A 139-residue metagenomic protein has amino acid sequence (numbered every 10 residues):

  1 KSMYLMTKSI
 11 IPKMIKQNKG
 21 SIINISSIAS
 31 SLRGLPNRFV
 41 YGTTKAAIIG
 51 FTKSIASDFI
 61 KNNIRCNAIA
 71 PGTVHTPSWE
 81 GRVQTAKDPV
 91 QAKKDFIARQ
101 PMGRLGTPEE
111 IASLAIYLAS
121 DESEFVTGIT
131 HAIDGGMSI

Functional and structural regions predicted by a protein language model:
S2, F39-A47: The catalytic Tyr-X3-Lys active-site helix of short-chain dehydrogenase/reductase
T7, T44, T52: Active-site helix of classical SDR
I11, R104-I133, S138: C-terminal substrate-recognition "lid" of short-chain dehydrogenase/reductases
P12, S57-K61, E124: Alpha-helical segment proximal to the catalytic Tyr-Lys
S27: Residue(s) in the substrate-gating loop at a strand-loop-helix junction that position the organic substrate next
L32-F39, K61, G103, D121: Active-site loop immediately N-terminal to the catalytic Tyr-X3-Lys motif of short-chain dehydrogenase/reductase
G34-G42, S54, R82: Active-site loop-to-helix junction immediately N-terminal to the catalytic Tyr of the SDR YXXXK motif in Rossmann-fold
P71-G81, S120: Short, flexible catalytic-loop segment of classical short-chain dehydrogenase/reductase
